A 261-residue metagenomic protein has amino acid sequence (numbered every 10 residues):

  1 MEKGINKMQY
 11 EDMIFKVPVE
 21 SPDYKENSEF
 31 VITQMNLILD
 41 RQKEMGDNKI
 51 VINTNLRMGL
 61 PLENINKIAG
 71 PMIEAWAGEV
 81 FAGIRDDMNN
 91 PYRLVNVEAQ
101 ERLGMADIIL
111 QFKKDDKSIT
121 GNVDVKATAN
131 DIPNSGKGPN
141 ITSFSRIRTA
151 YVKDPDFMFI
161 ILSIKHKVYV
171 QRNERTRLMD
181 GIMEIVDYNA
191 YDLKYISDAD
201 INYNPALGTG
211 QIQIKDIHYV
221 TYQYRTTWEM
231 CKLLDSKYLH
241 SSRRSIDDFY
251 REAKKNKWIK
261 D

Functional and structural regions predicted by a protein language model:
E2-G104, K114-G121, A127-D261: Nucleic-acid endonuclease domains
I109, K126: Anionic group-transfer/hydrolysis microenvironments
